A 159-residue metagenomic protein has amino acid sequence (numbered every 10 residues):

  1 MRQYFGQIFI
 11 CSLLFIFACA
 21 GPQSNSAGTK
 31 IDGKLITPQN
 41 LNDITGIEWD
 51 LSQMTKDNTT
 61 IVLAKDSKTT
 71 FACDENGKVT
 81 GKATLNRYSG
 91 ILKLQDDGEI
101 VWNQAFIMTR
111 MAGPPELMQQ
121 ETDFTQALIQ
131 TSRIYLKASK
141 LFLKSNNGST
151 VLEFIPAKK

Functional and structural regions predicted by a protein language model:
M1-F9: Bacterial N-terminal signal peptides that target proteins for export
I8-F17: Bacterial N-terminal signal peptides
C19-K159: Lipid interaction determinants
